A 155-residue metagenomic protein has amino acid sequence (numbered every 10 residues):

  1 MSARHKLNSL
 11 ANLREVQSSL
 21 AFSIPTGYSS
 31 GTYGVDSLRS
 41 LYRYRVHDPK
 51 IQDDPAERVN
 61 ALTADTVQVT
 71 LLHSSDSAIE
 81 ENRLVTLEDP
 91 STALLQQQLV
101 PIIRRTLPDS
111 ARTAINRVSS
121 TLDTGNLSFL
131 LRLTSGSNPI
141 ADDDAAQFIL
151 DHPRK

Functional and structural regions predicted by a protein language model:
M1-A3, Q96-D109: A bilobed periplasmic-binding-protein/Venus flytrap-type ligand-binding module shared by bacterial periplasmic
M1-F22, P108, S120-T124: A conserved helix-loop-strand patch within extracytoplasmic ligand-binding domains of the periplasmic binding
L10-D48, F148-H152: Ligand-binding cleft/hinge of the Venus flytrap
L13, V59-T63: Hydrophobic residues within well-ordered alpha-helices
P25, P55, D65, V69-S77 (+2 more regions): Beta->alpha turn/N-cap motifs
S29, Y44, T113-K155: An extracytoplasmic/periplasmic, membrane-proximal ligand-sensing/linker region
H47-N60: Short helix-initiation/N-cap motifs at beta->coil->alpha
A64-V69, A78-S91: Ligand-binding "clamshell"
